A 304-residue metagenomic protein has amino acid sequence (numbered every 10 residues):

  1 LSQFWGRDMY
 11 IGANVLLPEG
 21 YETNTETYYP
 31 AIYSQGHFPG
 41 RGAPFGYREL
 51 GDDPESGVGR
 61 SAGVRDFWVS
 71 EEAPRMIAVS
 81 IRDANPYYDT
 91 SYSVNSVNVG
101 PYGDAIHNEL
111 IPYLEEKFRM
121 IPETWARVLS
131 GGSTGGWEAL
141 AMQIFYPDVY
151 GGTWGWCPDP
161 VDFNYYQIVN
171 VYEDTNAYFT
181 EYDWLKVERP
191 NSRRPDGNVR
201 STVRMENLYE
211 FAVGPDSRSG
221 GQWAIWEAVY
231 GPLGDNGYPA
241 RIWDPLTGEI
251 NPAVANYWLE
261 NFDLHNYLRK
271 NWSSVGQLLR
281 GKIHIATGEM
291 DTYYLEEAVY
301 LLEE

Functional and structural regions predicted by a protein language model:
L1-E304: Non-catalytic cap/lid and distal C-terminal segments of serine-dependent acyl enzymes
